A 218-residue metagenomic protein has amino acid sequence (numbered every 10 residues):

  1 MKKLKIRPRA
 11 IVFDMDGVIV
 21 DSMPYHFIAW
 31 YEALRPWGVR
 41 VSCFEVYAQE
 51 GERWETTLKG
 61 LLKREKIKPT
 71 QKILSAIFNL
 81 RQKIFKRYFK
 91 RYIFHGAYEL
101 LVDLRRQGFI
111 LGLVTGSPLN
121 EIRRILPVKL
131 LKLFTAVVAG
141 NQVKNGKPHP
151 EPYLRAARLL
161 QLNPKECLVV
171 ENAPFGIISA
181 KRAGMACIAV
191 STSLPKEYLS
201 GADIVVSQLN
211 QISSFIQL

Functional and structural regions predicted by a protein language model:
M1-R9, V102-R105, P118-L218: Asp-based, Mg2+/Mn2+-dependent phosphohydrolase catalytic module
K2-V46: Active-site neighborhood of HAD-like aspartate-dependent phosphohydrolases
I19, I93, L111, N145 (+1 more regions): Conserved SAM-binding loop
A33-L34, R53-P69, I125, A157: Helix-loop "lid/cap" segments that line or gate small-molecule binding pockets
V39, F109, M185: Short phosphate-binding/catalytic loops that engage adenosine nucleotides
V39-A48, K66-I77, L130-L133, P164: Short, surface-exposed acidic
L62-E99, Q107: Metal-dependent phosphoesterase signature
R87-Y92, G116, R182-G184: Short, flexible loop segments at the rims of nucleotide/cofactor-binding pockets, characterized by
